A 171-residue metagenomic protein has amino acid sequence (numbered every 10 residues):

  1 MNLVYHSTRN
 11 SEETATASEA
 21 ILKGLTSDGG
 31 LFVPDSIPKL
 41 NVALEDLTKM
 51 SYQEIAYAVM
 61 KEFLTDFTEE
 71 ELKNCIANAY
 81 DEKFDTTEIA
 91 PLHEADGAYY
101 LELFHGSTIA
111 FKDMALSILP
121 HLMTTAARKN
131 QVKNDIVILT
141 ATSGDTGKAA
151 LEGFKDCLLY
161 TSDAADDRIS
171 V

Functional and structural regions predicted by a protein language model:
M1-D28: Charged, compositionally biased N-terminal leader segments and the immediate start of the first structured element
G24, F63, A126, C157: Change "in soluble alpha/beta enzymes" to "in soluble alpha/beta proteins
T26, L31, T146-A149: Gly/Ser/Thr-rich beta-alpha loop segments that engage phosphate groups in nucleotides
T26-S27, I109, A141, D163: Short conserved micro-motifs on helix faces and helix-strand junctions that flank and scaffold key functional residues
G30-L31, A98-Y99, I136-V137, S162: Structural motif
L31-I109: Small-residue-rich anion-binding loops in enzyme active sites
Y99-D156: Well-ordered mid-protein domain cores that form the structural environment of catalytic cofactors
Y160-V171: Single conserved hydrophobic/aromatic residue that forms the stacking wall/gate of nucleotide- or nucleobase-binding
